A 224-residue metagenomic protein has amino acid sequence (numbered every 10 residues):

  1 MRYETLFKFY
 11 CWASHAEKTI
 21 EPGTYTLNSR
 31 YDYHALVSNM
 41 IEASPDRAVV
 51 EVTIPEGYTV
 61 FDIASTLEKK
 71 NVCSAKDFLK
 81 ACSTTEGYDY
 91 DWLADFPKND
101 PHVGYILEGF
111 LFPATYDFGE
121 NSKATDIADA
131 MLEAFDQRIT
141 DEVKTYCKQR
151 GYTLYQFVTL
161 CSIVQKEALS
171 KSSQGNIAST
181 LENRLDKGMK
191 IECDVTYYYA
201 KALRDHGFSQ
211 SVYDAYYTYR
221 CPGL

Functional and structural regions predicted by a protein language model:
M1-R138: Signal peptide-directed extracytoplasmic domains
N71-C73, T84-L224: Bacterial extracytoplasmic/cell-wall-associated proteins, especially those involved in peptidoglycan
